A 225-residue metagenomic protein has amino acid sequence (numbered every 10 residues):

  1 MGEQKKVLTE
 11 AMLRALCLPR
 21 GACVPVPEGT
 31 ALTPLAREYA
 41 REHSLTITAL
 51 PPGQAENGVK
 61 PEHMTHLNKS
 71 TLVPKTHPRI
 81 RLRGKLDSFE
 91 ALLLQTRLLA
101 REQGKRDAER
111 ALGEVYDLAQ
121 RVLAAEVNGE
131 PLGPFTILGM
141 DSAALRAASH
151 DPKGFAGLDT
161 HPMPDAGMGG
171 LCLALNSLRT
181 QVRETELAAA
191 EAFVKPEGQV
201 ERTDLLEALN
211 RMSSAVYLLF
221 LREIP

Functional and structural regions predicted by a protein language model:
G2-G53: Membrane-cytosol interface segments
E42, I47-P225: Phosphate/pyrophosphate-binding loop motifs in nucleotide- or prenyl diphosphate-using proteins
